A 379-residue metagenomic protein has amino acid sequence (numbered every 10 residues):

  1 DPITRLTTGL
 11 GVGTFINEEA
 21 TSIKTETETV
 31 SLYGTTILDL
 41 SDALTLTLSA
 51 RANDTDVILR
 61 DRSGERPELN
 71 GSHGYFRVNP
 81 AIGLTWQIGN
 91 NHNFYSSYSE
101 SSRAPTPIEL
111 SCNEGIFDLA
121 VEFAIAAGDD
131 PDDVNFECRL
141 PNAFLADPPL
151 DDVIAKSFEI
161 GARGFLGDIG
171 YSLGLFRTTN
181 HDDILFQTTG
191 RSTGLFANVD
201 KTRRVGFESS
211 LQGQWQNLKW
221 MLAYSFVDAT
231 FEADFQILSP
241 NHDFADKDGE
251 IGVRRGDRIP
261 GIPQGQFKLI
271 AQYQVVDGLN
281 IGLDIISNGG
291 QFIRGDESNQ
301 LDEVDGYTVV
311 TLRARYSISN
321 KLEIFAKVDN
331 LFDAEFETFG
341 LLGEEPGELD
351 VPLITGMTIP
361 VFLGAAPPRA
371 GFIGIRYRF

Functional and structural regions predicted by a protein language model:
D1-N91, L119, A127, C138 (+4 more regions): Signature of Gram-negative outer-membrane beta-barrel scaffolds
P2-G9, I58-R66, P107-N113, D183-S192 (+4 more regions): Outer-membrane beta-barrel translocator domains and adjoining extracellular loop/strand segments of Gram-negative
F15-I23, T35, D61-G71, F144-P148 (+6 more regions): Extracellular loop and loop/strand-boundary signature of outer-membrane beta-barrel proteins
E28-T36, V78-I82, F94, A146 (+6 more regions): Hydrophobic, lipid-facing positions within transmembrane beta-strands of outer-membrane proteins
L32-L38, I82-W86, I160-G164, S209-G213 (+6 more regions): Residues on the lipid-exposed face of transmembrane beta-strands in outer-membrane beta-barrel proteins
S41-L46, D54, D168-H181, L195-D296 (+1 more regions): Gram-negative outer-membrane beta-barrel transporters
Q87, N93-Y95, S99, A120-F207 (+4 more regions): Membrane-embedded beta-barrel scaffold of Gram-negative outer-membrane proteins
S102, S287-D296, R315-F379: C-terminal beta-signal and adjacent terminal beta-strands/loops of Gram-negative outer-membrane beta-barrel proteins
